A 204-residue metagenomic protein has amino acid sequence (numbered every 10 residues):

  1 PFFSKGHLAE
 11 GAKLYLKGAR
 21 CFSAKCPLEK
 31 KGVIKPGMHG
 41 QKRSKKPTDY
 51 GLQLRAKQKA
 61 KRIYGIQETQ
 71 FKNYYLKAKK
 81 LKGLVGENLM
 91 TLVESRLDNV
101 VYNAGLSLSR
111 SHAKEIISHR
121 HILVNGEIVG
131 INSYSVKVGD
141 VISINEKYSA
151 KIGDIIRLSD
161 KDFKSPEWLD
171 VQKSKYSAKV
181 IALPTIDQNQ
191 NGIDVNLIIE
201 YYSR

Functional and structural regions predicted by a protein language model:
P1-A104, I131-R204: Ferredoxin-like alpha/beta domains used as RNA- or RNAP-binding modules
N103, S118-H119: Short, intrinsically disordered, mixed-charge
S107-S109: Beta-rich strand-turn-strand
H112: A contiguous binding-surface segment within folded domains or other stable secondary-structure elements
I116-I117, V136: Short, well-ordered loop/turn sites that connect or cap secondary structure elements
R120-L123, I128-G130: Glycine- and Gly-Pro-enriched alpha-helical subdomains that act as flexible, kink-prone "lid/hinge" or packing modules
